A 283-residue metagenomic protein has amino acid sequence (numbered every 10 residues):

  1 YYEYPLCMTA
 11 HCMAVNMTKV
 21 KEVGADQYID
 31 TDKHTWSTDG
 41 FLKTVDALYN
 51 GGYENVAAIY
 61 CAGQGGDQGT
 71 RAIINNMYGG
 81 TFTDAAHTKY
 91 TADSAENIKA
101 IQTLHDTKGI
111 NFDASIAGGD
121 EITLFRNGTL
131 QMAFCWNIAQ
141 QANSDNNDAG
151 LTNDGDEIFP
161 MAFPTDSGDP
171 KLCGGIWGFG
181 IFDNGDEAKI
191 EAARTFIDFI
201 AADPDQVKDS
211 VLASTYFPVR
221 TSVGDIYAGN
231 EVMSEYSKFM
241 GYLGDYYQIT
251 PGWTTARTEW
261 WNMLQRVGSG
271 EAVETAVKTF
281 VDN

Functional and structural regions predicted by a protein language model:
Y1-D30, L42, C61-A86, G168-F182 (+1 more regions): Periplasmic solute-binding protein
Y2-E3, N50-Q64, A202-A213: Bilobed periplasmic-binding protein-like "clamshell/Venus-flytrap" ligand-binding domains
D30-H34, A57-I59, G80-K99, N147-T152 (+2 more regions): Short, solvent-exposed loop/beta-turn-alpha elements that line the ligand-binding surface or hinge of extracytoplasmic
T35-G40, D113-N127: Short helix-initiation/N-cap motifs at beta->coil->alpha
L42-Y49, A85-G118, F163: Glycine-centered hinge/linker elements that transmit conformational signals in sensory and ligand-binding systems
Q102, T107-G109, D148-T215, N262: Extracytoplasmic/periplasmic substrate-recognition and gating elements
Q131-W136: Paired acidic/hydrophobic, glycine-rich loop segments that form the ligand-binding mouth/hinge of periplasmic-binding
D205, V219, G224, S237-N283: Conserved C-terminal helix/tail region of periplasmic/extracytoplasmic solute-binding proteins
